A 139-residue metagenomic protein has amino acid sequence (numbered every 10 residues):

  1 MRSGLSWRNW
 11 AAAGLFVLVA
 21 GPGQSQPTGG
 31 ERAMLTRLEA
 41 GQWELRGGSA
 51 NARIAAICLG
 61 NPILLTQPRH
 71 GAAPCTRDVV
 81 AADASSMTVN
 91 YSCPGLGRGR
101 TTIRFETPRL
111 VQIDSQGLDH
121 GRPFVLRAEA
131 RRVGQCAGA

Functional and structural regions predicted by a protein language model:
R2-A40, G48, R132, C136-A139: Amphipathic/hydrophobic helical signal segments and adjacent flexible N-terminal regions that mediate secretion
L18, M34, I103, D119-G121: Exposed beta-sheet edge/beta-hairpin loop segments within beta-rich domains
Q26-P27, G41-Q42, S49-A50, P62-H70 (+2 more regions): Low-complexity, acidic/polar, glycine-enriched regions of mature
E39-G41, S85-M87, T107-V111, L126: A generic structural signal for short beta-strands and their flanking turns/coil linkers
W43-G47, M87-P94, I103, I113-D119: Short beta-strand segments that buttress and anchor functional surface loops
N51-P108: Central antiparallel beta-sheet cores of small beta-barrel/beta-sandwich binding domains
L96-T101, Q112, P123-R127: Short, surface-exposed coil-to-beta transition loops
L118-A139: A charged, solvent-exposed segment within the mature domains of Sec-exported extracytoplasmic proteins
